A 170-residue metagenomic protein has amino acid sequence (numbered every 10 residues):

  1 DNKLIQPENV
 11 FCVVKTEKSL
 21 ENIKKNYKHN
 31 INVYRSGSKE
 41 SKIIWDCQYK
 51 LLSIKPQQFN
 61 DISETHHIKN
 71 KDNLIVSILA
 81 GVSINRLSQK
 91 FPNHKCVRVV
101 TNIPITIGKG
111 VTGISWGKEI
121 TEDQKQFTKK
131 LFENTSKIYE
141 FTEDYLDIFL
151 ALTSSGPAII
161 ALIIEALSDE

Functional and structural regions predicted by a protein language model:
D1-L4, V14-K15: ATP/NTP phosphate-donor binding region
I5, N26, R86-K95, V111-F149 (+1 more regions): Internal alpha-helical scaffold of NAD(P)-dependent oxidoreductase catalytic cores
F11, E17-I114: Rossmann-like NAD(P)(H) cofactor-binding subdomain of soluble oxidoreductases
L152: Catalytic, metal-anchored helix/loop core of enzyme active sites in primary metabolism
